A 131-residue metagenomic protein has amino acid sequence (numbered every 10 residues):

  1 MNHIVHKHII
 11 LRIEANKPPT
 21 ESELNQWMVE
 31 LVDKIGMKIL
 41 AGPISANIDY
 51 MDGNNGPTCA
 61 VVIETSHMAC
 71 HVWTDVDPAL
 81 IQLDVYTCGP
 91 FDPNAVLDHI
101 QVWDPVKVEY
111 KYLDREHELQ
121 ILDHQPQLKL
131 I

Functional and structural regions predicted by a protein language model:
M1-I131: Polybasic/polar functional segments that serve as interface/processing modules
